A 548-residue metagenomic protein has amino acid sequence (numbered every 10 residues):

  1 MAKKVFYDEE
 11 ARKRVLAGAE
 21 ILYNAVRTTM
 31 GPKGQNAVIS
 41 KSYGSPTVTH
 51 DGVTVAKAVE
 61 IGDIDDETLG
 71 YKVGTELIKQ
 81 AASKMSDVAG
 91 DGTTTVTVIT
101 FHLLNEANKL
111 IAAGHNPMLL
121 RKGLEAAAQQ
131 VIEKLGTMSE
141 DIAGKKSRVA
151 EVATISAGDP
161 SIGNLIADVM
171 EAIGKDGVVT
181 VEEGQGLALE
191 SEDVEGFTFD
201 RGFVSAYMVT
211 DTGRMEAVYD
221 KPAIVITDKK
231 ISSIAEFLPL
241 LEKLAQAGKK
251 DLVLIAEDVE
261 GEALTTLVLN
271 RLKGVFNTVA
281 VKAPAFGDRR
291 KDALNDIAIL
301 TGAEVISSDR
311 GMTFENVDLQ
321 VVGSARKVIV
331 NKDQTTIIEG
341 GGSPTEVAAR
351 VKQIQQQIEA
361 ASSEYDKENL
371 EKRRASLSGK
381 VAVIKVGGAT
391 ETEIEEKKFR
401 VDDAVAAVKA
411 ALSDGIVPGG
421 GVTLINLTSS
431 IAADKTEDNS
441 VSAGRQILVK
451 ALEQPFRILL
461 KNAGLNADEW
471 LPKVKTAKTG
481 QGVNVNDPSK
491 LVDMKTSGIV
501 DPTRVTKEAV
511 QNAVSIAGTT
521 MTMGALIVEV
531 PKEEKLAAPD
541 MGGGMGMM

Functional and structural regions predicted by a protein language model:
M1-Y43, M545-M548: N-terminal, positively charged regions that mediate nucleic acid binding
Y7, V15, I61, L69-K72 (+1 more regions): Extended, low-charge hydrophobic alpha-helical regions
V15, G31, G90, G114 (+9 more regions): Residue-level signature of catalytic and energy-coupling elements of molecular machines, predominantly ATP/GTP-dependent
A25-N36, A82-T100, G158-E183, L187 (+3 more regions): Conserved phosphate/anionic-ligand binding catalytic regions in large, soluble enzymes, centered on
R27-A81, A188-T210: Translation machinery proteins
P46, I99-N105, Q129-I132, G136 (+3 more regions): Core structural elements
E60-I61, D65-T68, I132-P418, P531-D540 (+1 more regions): Long, structured protein-protein interaction/assembly regions in large complexes
L110-I155, E216-K221, N316-G340, T423 (+2 more regions): A structural-propensity feature for long, helix-poor, extended segments
